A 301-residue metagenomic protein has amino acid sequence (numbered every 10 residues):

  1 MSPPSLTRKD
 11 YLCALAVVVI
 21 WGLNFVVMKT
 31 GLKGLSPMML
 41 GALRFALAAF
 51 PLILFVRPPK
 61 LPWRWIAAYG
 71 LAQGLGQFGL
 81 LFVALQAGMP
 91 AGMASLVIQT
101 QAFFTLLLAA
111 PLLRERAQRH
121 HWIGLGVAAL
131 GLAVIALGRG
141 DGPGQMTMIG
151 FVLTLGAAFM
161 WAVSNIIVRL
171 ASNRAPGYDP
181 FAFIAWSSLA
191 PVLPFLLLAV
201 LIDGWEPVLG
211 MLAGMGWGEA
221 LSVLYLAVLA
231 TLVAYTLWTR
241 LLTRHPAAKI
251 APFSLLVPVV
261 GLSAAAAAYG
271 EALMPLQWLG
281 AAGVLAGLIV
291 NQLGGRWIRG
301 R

Functional and structural regions predicted by a protein language model:
L6-D10, K33-M38, A42, P59-R64 (+3 more regions): Juxtamembrane helix-entry segments on the extracytoplasmic side of multipass membrane proteins
L15-L23, V27, A67-A87, V134 (+5 more regions): Hydrophobic alpha-helical transmembrane segments of multi-pass membrane transport proteins, especially secondary
V19-L47, M89-M93, V163-P191: Juxtamembrane helix-loop-helix junctions in multi-pass membrane proteins
G31, L40, R44, A84 (+6 more regions): Hydrophobic/aromatic residues within transmembrane alpha-helices of multi-pass small-molecule transporters
M39-A49, F82-H121, L125, A157 (+1 more regions): Specific alpha-helical transmembrane segments that line the substrate/conduction pathway and gating interfaces
A46, L52, L108, H120-R139 (+3 more regions): Hydrophobic transmembrane alpha-helices of multi-pass small-molecule transport proteins
A49-L52, L106, P143-P207, V223 (+1 more regions): Transmembrane alpha-helical segments that form core, pore/gating elements of small-molecule transporters/exporters
W63-A72, A117-L130, F151, G177-W186: Cytoplasmic-side transmembrane-helix entry/capping segments in multi-pass membrane proteins
